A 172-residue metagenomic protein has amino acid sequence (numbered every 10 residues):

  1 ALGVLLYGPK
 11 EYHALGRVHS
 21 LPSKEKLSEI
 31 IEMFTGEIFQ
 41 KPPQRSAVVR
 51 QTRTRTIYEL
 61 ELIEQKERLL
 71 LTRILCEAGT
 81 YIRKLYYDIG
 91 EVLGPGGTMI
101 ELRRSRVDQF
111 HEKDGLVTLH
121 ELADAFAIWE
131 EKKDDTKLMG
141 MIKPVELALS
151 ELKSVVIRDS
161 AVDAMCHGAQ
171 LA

Functional and structural regions predicted by a protein language model:
A1-V4: Glycine/acidic-rich beta-strand-loop module
G8, H13-L15, I30-M33, R45-T52 (+3 more regions): Accessory RNA 3′-end/elbow-binding domains used by RNA modification enzymes
P9, P22, T80, K84 (+1 more regions): Charged, alpha-helix-enriched surfaces in structured cytosolic catalytic cores of large nucleotide-utilizing machines
G16-S20, I74-C76: Short beta-strand-to-loop capping motifs
L21-E29: Short, conserved charged micro-motifs
F34-E37, L85: Intrinsically disordered, low-complexity polar/charged tails and linkers
I38-S46: Short Pro/Gly-enriched beta-strand edge/turn motifs at strand-loop
R73-L93: Aspartyl protease active-site motif detector
